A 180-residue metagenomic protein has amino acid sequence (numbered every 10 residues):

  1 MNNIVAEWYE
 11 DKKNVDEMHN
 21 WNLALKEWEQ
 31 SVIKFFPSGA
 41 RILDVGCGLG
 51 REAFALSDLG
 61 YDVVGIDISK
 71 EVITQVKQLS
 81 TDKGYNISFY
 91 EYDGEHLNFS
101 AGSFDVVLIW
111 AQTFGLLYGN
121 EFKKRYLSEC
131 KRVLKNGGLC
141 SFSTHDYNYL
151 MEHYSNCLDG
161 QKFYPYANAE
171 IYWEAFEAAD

Functional and structural regions predicted by a protein language model:
M1-P37, A55: Conserved class I S-adenosyl-L-methionine
G46-G48: Class I SAM-dependent methyltransferase "Motif I" SAM/SAH-binding loop
R51-H96: Class I SAM-dependent methyltransferase SAM/SAH-binding core
E95-V107: A short acidic, Gly/Pro-enriched loop at the edge of an enzyme's catalytic core that lines a small-molecule cofactor
V106-E121: A short SAM/SAH-binding and catalytic strip from SAM-dependent methyltransferases
K124-N136: A short glycine-rich, Lys/Arg-flanked "PGG" loop and its adjoining helix->strand segment in the class I
S141-D180: SAM-dependent methyltransferase
